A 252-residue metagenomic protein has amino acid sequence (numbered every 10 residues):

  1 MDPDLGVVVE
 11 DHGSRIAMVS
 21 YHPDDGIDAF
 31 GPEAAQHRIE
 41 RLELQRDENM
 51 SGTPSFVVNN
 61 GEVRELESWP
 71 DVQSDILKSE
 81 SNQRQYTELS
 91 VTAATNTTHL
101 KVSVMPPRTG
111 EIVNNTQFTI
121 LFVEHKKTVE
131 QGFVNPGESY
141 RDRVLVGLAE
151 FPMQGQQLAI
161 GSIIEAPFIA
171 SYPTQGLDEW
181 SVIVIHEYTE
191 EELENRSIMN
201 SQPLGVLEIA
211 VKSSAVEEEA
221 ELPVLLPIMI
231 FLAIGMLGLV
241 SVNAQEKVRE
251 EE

Functional and structural regions predicted by a protein language model:
M1-A17, E33-R38: Typically the conserved alpha-helix immediately C-terminal to a functionally engaged Cys/Sec in thioredoxin-like
D2-P3, E67-W69, Q131-G132: Short, solvent-exposed loop/turn and secondary-structure capping segments
G13, S51-T53, N115: Extracytoplasmic
M18-A29: Acidic helix-start/capping segments at beta-turn-to-alpha-helix junctions
P23-D24, G61, H125: Solvent-exposed coil/turn segments that connect beta secondary-structure elements in extracytoplasmic/periplasmic
G26, R64, T128: Surface-exposed, flexible loop/turn segments at secondary-structure boundaries
P32-N49, D71-E251: Short, conserved sequence motifs used for protein processing/export or organelle targeting and for catalysis
E43-T53, V58-S68: Thiol/disulfide oxidoreductase modules built on the thioredoxin-like
